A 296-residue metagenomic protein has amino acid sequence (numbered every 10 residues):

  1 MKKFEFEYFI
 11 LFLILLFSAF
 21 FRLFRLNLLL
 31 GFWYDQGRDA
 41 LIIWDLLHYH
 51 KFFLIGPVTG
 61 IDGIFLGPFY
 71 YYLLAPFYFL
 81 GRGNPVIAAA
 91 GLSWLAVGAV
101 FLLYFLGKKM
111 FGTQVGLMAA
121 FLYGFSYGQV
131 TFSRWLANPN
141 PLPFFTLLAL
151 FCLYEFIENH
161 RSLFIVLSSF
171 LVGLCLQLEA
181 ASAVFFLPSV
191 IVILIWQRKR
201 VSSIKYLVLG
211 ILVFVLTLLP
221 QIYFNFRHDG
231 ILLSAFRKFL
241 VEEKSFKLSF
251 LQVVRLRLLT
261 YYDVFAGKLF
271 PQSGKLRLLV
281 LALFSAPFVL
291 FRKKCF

Functional and structural regions predicted by a protein language model:
M1, K109-Q114, A149-L167, C175: Membrane-interface transmembrane helices that cradle and orient dolichyl/undecaprenyl
E7-Q36, G210-R227: Transmembrane signal-anchor helices characteristic of membrane glycosylation enzymes that use polyprenol
L15-S18, A119-G124, V172, L176: Short helix- or helix-capping micro-motifs that position conserved polar/aromatic residues at function-defining sites
L16, A90-M110, L147-L148, C152 (+1 more regions): Transmembrane-helix motifs of polytopic, lipid-linked glycan transferases
F21-R25, G37-F65, F69-Y72, P76 (+1 more regions): Extracytosolic helix-loop segments that constitute the early lumenal/periplasmic catalytic or substrate-binding loops
A40-Y49, L174, A183-F291: Transmembrane-lumen/periplasm boundary regions of multi-pass, lipid-linked membrane glycan transferases
L66, Y70, L74, Y78 (+3 more regions): Transmembrane alpha-helices of multi-pass, membrane-embedded glycan-processing enzymes that use lipid-linked
G128-P141: Short acidic/glycine- and proline-prone juxtamembrane loop motifs at membrane-interface regions of multi-pass membrane
